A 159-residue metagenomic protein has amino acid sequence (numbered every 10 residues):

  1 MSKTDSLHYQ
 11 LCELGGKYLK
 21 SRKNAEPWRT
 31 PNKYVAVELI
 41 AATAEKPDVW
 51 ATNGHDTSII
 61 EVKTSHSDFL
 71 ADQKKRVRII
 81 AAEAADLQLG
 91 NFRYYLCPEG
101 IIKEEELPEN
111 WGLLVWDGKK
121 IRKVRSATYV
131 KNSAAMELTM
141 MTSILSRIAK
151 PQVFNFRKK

Functional and structural regions predicted by a protein language model:
M1-A42, T52: Acidic-basic catalytic patches of nuclease active cores, encompassing PD-(D/E)XK and other metal-cofactor nuclease
M1-S21, E105-K159: Non-catalytic C-terminal interaction segments of nucleic acid-processing enzymes
K17-E26, K75-D86: Short, basic/hydrophobic alpha-helical segments
V37-L39, P47-D48, A81-A84, I101-E104: Catalytic micro-motifs at enzyme active sites that drive phosphoryl/nucleotidyl and oxygen chemistry
L39, K63, C97, D117 (+1 more regions): Residues at the C-termini of beta-strands that transition into short coil/loop
A42-I59, K63: Active-site beta-strand-loop-beta-strand hairpin of nuclease catalytic cores that positions key catalytic residues
S58-E61, H66-I79, K103-E106: Active-site-adjacent loop/helix micro-motif of nuclease/hydrolase catalytic cores
A85-G118: Nucleic-acid nuclease catalytic cores
